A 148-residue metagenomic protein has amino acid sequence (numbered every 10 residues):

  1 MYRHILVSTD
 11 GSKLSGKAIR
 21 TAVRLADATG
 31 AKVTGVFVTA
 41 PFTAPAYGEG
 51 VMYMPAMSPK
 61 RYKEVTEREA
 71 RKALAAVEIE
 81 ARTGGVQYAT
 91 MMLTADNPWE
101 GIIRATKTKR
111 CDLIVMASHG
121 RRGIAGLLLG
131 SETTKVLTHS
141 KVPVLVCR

Functional and structural regions predicted by a protein language model:
M1, A76-I114: Structural beta-alpha unit
R3-A56, E80-A89: Small/aliphatic-rich secondary-structure junction motif
A18, P45-G48, E100-I103, G126-L128: Short, well-ordered secondary-structure micro-motifs
G50-M54, K107-K109, E132-T133: Short, hinge-like loop/turn segments at secondary-structure boundaries
P55-K72: A short acidic, glycine-rich active-site loop that binds or catalyzes chemistry on phosphate/adenosine moieties
L113-H139: Glycine-rich, Arg-bearing micro-motifs that act as flexible, cationic patches
V144-R148: Short hydrophobic/aromatic patches at helix-to-coil boundaries
